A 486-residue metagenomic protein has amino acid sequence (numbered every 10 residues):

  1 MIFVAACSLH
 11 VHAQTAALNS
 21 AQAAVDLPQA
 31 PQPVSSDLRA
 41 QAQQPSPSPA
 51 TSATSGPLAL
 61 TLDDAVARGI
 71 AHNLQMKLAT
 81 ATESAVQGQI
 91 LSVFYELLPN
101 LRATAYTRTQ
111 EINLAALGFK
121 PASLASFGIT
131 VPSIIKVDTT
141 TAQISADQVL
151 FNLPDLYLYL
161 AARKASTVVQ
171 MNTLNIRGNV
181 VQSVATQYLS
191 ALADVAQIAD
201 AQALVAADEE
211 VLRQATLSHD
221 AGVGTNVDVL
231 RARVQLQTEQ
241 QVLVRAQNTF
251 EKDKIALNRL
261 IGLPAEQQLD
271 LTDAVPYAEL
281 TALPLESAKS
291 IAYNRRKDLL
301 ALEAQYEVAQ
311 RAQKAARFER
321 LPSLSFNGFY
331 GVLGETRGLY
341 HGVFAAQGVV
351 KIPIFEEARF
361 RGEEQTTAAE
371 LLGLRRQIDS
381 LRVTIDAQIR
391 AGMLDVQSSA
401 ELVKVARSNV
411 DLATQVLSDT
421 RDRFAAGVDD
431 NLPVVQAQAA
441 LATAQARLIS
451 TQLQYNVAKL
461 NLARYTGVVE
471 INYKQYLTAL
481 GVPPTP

Functional and structural regions predicted by a protein language model:
I2-V4, L9-Q32, T54, E111 (+1 more regions): Acidic, low-complexity, intrinsically disordered peripheral segments
R39-R68: Regulatory alphaC helix of protein kinase catalytic domains
T61, N100-I176, L285-S287, R295 (+3 more regions): Small/polar-residue-enriched beta-strand and adjacent coil segments characteristic of outer-membrane beta-barrel
A65, H72, A79, Q148 (+23 more regions): Amphipathic alpha-helical coiled-coil segments and their boundaries
G69-I70, P121-S133, G224, D228-R233 (+2 more regions): Amphipathic alpha-helical coiled-coil scaffold segments and their short linker/junction regions
Y95, R213, T238-L263, S399 (+1 more regions): Short segments within alpha-helical structural elements
I176-I291, D395, S399, A440-A442 (+1 more regions): Periplasmic alpha-helical coiled-coil/stalk elements that build and connect Gram-negative outer-membrane
